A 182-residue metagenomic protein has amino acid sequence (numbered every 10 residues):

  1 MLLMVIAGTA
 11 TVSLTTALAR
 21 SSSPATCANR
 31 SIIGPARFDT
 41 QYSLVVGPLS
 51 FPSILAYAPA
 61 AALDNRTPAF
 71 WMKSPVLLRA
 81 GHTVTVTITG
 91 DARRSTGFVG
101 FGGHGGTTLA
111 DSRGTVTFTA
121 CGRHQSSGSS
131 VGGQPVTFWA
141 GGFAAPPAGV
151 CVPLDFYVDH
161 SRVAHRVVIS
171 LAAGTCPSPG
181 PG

Functional and structural regions predicted by a protein language model:
M1-A19: Secretory targeting and sorting signals
T15-G182: Non-catalytic macromolecular-recognition regions in eukaryotic signaling proteins
